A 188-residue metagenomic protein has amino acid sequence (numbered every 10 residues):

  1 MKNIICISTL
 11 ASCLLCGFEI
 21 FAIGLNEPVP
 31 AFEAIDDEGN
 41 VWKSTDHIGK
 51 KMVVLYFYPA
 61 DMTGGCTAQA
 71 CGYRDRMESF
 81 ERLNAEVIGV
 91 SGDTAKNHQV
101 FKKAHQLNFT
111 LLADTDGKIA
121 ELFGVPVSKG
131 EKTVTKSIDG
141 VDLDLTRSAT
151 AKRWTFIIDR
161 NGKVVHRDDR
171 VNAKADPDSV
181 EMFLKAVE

Functional and structural regions predicted by a protein language model:
M1-I5: Positively charged n-region of N-terminal signal peptides that target proteins for export
I7-G17: Bacterial N-terminal signal peptides
I20-T45: N-terminal "domain-start" segment that seeds a small globular fold
S44-G64, Y73: Short active-site neighborhood of thiol/selenol oxidoreductases, capturing the structured segment around
T67-L122: Structural microenvironment flanking redox-active thiols in thiol-disulfide oxidoreductases
Q99-K152: Short, internal strand/loop/helix patches that form the active-site neighborhood or redox-interaction surface
G140-E188: Thiol-/selenol-based redox modules, centered on thioredoxin-like and closely related oxidoreductase domains
